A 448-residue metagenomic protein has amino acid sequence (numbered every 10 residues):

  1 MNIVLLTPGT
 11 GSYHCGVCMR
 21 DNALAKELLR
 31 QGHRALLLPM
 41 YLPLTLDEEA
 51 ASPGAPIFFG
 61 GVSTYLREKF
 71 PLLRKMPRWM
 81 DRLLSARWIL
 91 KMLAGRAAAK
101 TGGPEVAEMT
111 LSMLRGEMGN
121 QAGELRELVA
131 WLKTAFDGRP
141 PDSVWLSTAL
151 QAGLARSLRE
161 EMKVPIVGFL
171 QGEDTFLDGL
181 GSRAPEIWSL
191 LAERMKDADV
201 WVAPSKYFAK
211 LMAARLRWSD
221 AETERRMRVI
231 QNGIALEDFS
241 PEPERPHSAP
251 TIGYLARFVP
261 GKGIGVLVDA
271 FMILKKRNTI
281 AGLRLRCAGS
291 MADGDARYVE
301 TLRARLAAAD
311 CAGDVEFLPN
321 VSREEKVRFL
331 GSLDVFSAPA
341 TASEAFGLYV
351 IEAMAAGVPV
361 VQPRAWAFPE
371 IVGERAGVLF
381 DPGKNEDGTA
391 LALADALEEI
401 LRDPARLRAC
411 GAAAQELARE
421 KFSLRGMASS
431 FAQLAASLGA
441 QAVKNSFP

Functional and structural regions predicted by a protein language model:
P39-E127: A conserved catalytic-core segment of Leloir-type glycosyltransferases
Y207, G233: Carbohydrate-associated surface elements
R245-K262, V268-M272, R286: Conserved donor-binding/catalytic core segment of Leloir-type glycosyltransferases
R284-R303: Glycosyltransferase donor-sugar binding loop
V299-V321: Nucleotide-activated donor-binding/catalytic signature segment of Leloir-type glycosyltransferases, i.e., the conserved
P359-Q362: Short hydrophobic beta-strand element within catalytic cores of glycosyltransferases and related nucleotide-activated
P369-E398: Change "using UDP/GDP/dTDP sugars" to "using nucleotide sugars
E399, R406-K421, M427, Q433: A short, well-ordered alpha-helix in the C-terminal region of glycosyltransferases
